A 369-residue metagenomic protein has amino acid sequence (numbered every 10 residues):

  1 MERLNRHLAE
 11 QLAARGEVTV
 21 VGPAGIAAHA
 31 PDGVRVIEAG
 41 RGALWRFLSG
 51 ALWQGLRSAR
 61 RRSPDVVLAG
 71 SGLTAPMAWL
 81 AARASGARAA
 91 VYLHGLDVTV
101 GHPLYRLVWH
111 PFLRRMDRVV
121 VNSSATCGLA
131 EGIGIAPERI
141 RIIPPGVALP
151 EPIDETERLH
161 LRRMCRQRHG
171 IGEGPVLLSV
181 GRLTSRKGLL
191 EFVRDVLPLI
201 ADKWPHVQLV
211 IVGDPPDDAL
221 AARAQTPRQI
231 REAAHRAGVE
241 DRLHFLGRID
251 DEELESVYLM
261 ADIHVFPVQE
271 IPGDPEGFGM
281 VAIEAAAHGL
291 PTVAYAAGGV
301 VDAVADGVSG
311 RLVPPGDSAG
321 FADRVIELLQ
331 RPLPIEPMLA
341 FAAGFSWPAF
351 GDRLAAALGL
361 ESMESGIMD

Functional and structural regions predicted by a protein language model:
R3-S49, A125-T126: N-terminal strand-loop element at the rim of the active site of nucleotide-sugar-dependent glycosyltransferases
T19, R114-R163, I171-G172: Donor nucleotide-sugar binding/catalytic pocket of nucleotide-sugar-dependent glycosyltransferases
A69-A75: Short His-centered aromatic/hydrophobic patch
H160, I171-K187, V193, L197-P198 (+1 more regions): Conserved donor-binding/catalytic core segment of Leloir-type glycosyltransferases
G213, A222-E252: Nucleotide-activated donor-binding/catalytic signature segment of Leloir-type glycosyltransferases, i.e., the conserved
R242, R248, L259-D274, L290: Acidic donor-binding loop of glycosyltransferase active sites
A282-A287, P291-A294, V304: Short hydrophobic beta-strand element within catalytic cores of glycosyltransferases and related nucleotide-activated
D306-G307, R311-S318, I326-P332: Conserved acidic donor-binding segment of nucleotide-sugar-dependent glycosyltransferases
